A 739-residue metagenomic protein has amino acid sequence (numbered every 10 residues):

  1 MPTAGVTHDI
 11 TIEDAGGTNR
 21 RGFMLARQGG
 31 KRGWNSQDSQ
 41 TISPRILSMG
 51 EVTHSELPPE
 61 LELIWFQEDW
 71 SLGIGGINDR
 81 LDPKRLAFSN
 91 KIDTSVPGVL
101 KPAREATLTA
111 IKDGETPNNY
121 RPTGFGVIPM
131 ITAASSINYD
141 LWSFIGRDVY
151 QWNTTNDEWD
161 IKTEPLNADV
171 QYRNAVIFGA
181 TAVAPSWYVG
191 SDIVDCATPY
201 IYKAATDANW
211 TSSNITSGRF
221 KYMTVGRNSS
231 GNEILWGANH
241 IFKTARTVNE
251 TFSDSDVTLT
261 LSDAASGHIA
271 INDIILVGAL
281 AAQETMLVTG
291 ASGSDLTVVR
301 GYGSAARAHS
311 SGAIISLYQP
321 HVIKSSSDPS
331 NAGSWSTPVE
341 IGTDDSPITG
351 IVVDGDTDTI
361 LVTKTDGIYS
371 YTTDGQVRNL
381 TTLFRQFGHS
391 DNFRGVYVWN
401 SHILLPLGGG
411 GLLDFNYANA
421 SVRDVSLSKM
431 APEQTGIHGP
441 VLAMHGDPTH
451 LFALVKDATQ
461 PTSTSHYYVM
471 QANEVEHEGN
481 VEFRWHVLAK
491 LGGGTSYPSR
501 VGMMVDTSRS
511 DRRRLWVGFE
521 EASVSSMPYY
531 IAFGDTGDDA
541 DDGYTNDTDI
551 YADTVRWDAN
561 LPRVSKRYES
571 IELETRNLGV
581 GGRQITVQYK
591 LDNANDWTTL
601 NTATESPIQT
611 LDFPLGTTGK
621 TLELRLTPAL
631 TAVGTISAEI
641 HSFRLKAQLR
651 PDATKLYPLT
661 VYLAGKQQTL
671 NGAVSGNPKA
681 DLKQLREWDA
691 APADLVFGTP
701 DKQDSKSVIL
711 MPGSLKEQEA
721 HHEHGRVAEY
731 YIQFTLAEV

Functional and structural regions predicted by a protein language model:
P2-G33, Q37-S39, S43, L47 (+7 more regions): Non-cytosolic beta-sandwich-type ligand-binding/adhesion modules
P2-N214, Y222-K243, Y318-D358, T363-R378 (+8 more regions): N-terminal beta-propeller domains
P117-Y120, N167-Y172, T216-F220, G342-S346 (+3 more regions): Short glycine-/Asp-/Thr-/Trp-enriched loop segments that recur within the blades of beta-propeller repeat domains
H240-Y318: Autoprocessing Asn-cyclization modules and mimics
T260-S262, V299, R500-V505, I608-G616: Exposed aromatic-hydrophobic patches
S428-L442, E478-R509: Conserved blade-ending motifs and adjacent loop-strand segments that build the rim/top face of beta-propeller domains
V501-D553: Blade-level signature of beta-propeller repeat domains, shared across WD40, Kelch, NHL, RCC1 and BNR/Asp-box propellers
L649-V739: Extracellular/virion structural assembly segments
